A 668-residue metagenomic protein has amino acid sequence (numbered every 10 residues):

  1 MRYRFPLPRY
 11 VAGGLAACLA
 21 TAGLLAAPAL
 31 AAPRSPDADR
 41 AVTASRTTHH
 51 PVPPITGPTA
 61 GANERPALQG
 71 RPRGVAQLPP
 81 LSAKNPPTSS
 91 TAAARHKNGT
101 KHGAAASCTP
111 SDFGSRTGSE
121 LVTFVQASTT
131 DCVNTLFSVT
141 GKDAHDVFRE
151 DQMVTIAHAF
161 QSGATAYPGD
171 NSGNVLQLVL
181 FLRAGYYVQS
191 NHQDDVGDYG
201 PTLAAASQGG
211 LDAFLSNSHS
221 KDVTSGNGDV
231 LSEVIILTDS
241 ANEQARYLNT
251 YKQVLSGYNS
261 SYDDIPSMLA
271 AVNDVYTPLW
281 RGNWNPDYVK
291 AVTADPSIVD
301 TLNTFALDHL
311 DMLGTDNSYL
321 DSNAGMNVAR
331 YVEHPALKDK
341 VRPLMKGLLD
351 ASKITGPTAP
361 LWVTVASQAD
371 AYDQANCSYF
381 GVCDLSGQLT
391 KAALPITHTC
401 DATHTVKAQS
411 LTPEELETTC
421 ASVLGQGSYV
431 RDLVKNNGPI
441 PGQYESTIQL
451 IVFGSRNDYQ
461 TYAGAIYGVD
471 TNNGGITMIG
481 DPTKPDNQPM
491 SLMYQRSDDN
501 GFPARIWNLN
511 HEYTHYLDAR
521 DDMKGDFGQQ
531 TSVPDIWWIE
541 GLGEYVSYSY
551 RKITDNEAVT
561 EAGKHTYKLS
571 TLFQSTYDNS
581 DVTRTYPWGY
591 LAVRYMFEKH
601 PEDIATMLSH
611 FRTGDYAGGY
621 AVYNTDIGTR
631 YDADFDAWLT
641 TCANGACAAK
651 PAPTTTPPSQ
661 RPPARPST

Functional and structural regions predicted by a protein language model:
M1-P36: Secretory targeting and sorting signals
L25-M153, Y167-D170, T301-Q449, F453-P489 (+5 more regions): Non-catalytic architectural context of zinc metalloproteases
S89-T304, D308: Noncatalytic N-terminal accessory/assembly modules of large enzymes
N242, D287-T293, A336-K340, R551-A558 (+1 more regions): Structural helix-adjacent loops and short alpha-helical linkers that scaffold large soluble proteins
S297, T418-A421, G425, A504 (+10 more regions): Extracytoplasmic/secreted proteins, especially bacterial periplasmic and envelope-associated proteins
G480-V559: Zinc-dependent metallopeptidase catalytic helix centered on the HExxH motif and its immediate flanking segment
P534-D603: Metalloprotease/metallohydrolase-associated module, dominated by Zn2+-dependent proteases
P651-T668: Proline/serine/threonine-rich low-complexity "mucin-like" segments in extracytoplasmic/periplasmic regions that act as
